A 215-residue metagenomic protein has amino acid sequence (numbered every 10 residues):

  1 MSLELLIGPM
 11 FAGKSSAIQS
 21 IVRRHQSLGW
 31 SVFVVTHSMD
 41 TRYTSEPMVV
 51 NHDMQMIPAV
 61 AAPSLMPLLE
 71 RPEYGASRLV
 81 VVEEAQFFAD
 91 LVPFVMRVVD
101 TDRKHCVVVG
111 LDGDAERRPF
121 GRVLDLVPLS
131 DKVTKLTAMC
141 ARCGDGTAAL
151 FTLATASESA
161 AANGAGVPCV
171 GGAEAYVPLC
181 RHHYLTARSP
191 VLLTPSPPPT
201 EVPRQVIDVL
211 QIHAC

Functional and structural regions predicted by a protein language model:
M1-R71, D114-D125, A138, S159-G166 (+1 more regions): Conserved P-loop
W30-F33, H105, K132: Residues at the starts of beta-strands that form the adenosine-phosphate
Y74-F88: Conserved P-loop NTPase "ATPase switch" module shared by AAA+ and STAND
V81, K104-D112: Structural recognition of the conserved hydrophobic beta-strand(s) that form the central parallel beta-sheet of P-loop
E84-V95, G113-F120: Conserved ATPase-coupling elements of RecA-like P-loop NTPase cores
M96-K104: Conserved catalytic/switch belt of AAA+ P-loop NTPases
K132-R142: Conserved AAA+ ATPase "SRH/arginine-finger" region at the nucleotide-binding site
C143-T147, H183: Short Cys/His-rich metal-coordination motifs, predominantly Zn2+-binding knuckles/fingers
